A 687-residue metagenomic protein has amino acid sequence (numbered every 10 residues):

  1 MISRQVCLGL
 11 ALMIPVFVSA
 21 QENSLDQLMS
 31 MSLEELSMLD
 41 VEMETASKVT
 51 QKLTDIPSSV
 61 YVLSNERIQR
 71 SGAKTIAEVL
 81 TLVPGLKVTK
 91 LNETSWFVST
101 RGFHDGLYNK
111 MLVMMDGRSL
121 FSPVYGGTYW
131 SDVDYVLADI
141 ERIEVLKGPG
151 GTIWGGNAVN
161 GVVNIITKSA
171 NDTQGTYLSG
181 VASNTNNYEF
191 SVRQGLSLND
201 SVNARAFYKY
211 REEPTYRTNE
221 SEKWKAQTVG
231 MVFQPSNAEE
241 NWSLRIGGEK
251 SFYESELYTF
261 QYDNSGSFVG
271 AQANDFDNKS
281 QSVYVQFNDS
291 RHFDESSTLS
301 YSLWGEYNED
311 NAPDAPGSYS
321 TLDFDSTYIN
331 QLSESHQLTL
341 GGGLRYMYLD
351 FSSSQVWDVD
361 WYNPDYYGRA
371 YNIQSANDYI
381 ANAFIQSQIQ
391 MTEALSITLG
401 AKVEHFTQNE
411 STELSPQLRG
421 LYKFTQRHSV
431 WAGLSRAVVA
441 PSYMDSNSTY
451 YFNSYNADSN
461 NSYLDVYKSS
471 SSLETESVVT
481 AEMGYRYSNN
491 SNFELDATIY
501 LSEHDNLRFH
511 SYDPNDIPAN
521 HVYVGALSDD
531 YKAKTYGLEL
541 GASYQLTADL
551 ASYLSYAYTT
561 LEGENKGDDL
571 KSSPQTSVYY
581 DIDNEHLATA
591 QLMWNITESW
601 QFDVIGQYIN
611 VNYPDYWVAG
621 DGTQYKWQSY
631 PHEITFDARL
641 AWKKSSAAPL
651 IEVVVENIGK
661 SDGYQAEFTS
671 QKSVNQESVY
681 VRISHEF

Functional and structural regions predicted by a protein language model:
Q21-Q69, H292: Short, acidic, small-residue-rich periplasmic hinge/interaction motif at the N-terminus of Gram-negative outer-membrane
E42-L53, P57-V60, A77, T81-S119: Extracytoplasmic beta-strand/coil segments of soluble accessory domains associated with Gram-negative outer-membrane
S119-K147: Short acidic/polar hinge/loop motifs at secondary-structure boundaries that mediate gating or recognition
T152, N164, N171-T173, V181 (+2 more regions): Periplasmic-side early beta-strands and strand-to-turn transitions of outer-membrane beta-barrels
G195, A432, S552, Y579-F687: Conserved C-terminal beta-signal and adjacent last beta-strands/turns of outer-membrane beta-barrel proteins
T298-D310, K423, S429-W431, S471-S528 (+5 more regions): Membrane-embedded beta-barrel scaffold of Gram-negative outer-membrane proteins
S333-Q337, N372-E503, T547, A557-T560 (+3 more regions): Structural signature of Gram-negative outer-membrane beta-barrels, strongest in the C-terminal barrel of TonB-dependent
Q390-I397, D496-E503, N515, V522-A619 (+1 more regions): Gram-negative outer-membrane beta-barrel transporters
